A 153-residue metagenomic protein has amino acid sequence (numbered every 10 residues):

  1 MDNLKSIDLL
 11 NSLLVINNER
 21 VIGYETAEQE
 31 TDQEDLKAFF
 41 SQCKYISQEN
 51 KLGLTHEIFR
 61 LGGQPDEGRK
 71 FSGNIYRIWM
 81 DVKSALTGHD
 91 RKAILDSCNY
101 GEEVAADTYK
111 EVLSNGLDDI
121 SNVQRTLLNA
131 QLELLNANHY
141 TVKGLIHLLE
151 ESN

Functional and structural regions predicted by a protein language model:
M1-I7, L61, L149: Membrane-interacting alpha-helical segments
K5-L13, E34-L52, I94-C98, V123-N136: Alpha-helical scaffold segments that form or flank carboxylate-/histidine-based iron centers
L9-T31, R77-I120, L127: Acidic/histidine-rich alpha-helical segments that form the ligand environment of transition-metal centers
Y24, T31-E34, L54, L61 (+3 more regions): Hydrophobic stripe of amphipathic alpha-helices that form coiled-coil interfaces
A38-G73, L145-I146: Conserved alpha-helical segments that form or flank metal/cofactor-binding pockets of metalloenzymes
N50-I58, T87-R91, A137-L149: Amphipathic alpha-helical coiled-coil segments
D107-N153: A generic hydrophobic-segment detector
